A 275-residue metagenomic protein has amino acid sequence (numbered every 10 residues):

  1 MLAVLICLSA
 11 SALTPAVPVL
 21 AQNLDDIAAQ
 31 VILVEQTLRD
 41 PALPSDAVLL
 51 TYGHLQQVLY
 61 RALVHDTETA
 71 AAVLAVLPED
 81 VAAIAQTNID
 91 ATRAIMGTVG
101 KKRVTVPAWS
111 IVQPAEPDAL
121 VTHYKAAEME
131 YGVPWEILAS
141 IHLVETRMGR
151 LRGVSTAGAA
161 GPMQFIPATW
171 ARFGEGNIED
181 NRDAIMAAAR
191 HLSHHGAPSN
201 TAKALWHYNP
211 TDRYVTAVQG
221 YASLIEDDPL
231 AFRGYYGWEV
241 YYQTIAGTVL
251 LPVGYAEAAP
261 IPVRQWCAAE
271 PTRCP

Functional and structural regions predicted by a protein language model:
M1-A16: Secretory targeting and sorting signals
S11-T14, T248, A258: Generic N-terminal simple sequence motifs
A16-V104, G237, C267: An acidic, Gly/Ser/Thr/Pro-rich helix-cap/linker signature
E68-P252, V263: Catalytic glycan-binding domains that act on GlcNAc-containing polysaccharides
E257-P275: Extended, helix-rich structural scaffolds rather than catalytic motifs
